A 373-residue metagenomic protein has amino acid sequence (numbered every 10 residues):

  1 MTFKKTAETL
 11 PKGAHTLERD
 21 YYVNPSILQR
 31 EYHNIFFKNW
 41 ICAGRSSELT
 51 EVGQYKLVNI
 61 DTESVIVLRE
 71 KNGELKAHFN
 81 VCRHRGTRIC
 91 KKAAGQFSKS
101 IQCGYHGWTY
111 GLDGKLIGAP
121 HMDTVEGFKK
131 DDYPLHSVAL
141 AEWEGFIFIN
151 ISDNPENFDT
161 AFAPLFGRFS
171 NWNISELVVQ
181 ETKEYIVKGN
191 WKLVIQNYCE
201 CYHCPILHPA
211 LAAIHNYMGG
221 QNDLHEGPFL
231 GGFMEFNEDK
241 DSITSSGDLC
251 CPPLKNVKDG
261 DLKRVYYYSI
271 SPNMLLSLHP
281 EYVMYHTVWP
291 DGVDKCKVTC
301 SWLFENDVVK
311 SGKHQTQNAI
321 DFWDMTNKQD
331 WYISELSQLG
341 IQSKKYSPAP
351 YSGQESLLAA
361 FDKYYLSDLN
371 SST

Functional and structural regions predicted by a protein language model:
M1-E8, N370-T373: Basic/polar N-terminal segments that are highly enriched at the extreme N-terminus, encompassing both cleavable
K5-R19, S175: Short, contiguous pre-domain boundary segments
L17, Y21-D61, V65: Non-catalytic accessory segments flanking enzyme active sites
F36-W40, T87, H203: Generic structural signal for secondary-structure transition and capping sites
F37-T50, A119-D123, Y267-P272: Short Pro/Gly-enriched beta-strand edge/turn motifs at strand-loop
E48-D153, D159-G167: Rieske [2Fe-2S] iron-sulfur-binding domain
R69, E74, F79-N80, A141 (+1 more regions): C-terminal catalytic domain of Rieske-type non-heme iron oxygenases
